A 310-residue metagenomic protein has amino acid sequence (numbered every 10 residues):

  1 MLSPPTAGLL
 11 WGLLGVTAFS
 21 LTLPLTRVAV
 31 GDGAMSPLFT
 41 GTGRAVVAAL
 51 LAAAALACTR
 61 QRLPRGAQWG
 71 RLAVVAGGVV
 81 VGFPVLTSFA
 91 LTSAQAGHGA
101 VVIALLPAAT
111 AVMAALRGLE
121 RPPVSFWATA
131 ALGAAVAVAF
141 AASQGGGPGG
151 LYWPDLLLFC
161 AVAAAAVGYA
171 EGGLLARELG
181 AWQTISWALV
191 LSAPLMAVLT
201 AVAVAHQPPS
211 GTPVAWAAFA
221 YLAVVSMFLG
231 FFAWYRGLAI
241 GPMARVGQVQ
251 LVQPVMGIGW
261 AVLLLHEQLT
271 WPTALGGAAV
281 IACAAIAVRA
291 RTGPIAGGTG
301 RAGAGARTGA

Functional and structural regions predicted by a protein language model:
M1-L2, A45, V138, A142-S143 (+2 more regions): C-terminal-most transmembrane helix of multi-pass membrane proteins
M1-T42, V85, F89, G147-L174 (+2 more regions): Glycine-/small-residue-enriched transmembrane alpha-helix faces in small-molecule transporters and effluxers
T6-L10, P37-A54, V74, S125-V136 (+4 more regions): Hydrophobic alpha-helical transmembrane segments of multi-pass integral membrane proteins, especially transporters
G12, V16, T42-G43, V80 (+4 more regions): Helix-helix packing/entry segments at the starts of transmembrane helices
T17-S20, P24, V46, A53 (+10 more regions): Hydrophobic/small/kink-forming positions within alpha-helical transmembrane segments of polytopic membrane proteins
A18-L23, A53-I103, L132, A137-A139 (+1 more regions): Specific transmembrane alpha-helical segments of multi-pass solute transporters/efflux pumps, especially DMT/EamA
A29, T40, R44, A90 (+7 more regions): Hydrophobic/aromatic residues within transmembrane alpha-helices of multi-pass small-molecule transporters
A52, A73, L105, M113 (+5 more regions): Hydrophobic transmembrane alpha-helices of multi-pass small-molecule transport proteins
